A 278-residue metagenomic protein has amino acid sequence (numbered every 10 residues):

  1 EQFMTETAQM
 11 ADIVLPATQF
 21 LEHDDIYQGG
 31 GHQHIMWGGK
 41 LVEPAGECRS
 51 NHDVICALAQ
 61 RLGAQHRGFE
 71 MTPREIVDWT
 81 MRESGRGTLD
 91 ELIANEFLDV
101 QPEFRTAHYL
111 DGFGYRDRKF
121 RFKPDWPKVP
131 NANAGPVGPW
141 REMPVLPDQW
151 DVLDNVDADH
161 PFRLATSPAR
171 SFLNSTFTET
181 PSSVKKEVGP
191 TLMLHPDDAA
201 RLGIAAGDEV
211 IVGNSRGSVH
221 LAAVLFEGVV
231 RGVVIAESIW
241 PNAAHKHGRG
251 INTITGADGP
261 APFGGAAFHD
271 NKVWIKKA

Functional and structural regions predicted by a protein language model:
E1-T7, G189-L192: A generic structural motif
F3-T5, F20-E22, L41-E43, E47 (+7 more regions): Short, glycine-/Ser/Thr-/acidic-enriched flexible segments
M4-G38: Flexible glycine/proline-rich, aromatic-decorated loop/lid segments
Q9-A11, Y109, R116, D157-H160 (+3 more regions): Short, well-ordered loop/turn elements at secondary-structure boundaries
I26-Y27, I35, V42, L92 (+4 more regions): Short clusters of hydrophobic/aromatic residues that line enzyme substrate/ligand-binding pockets
G38, Y109, R116, G213-G217: Short strand-coil-strand connectors
A45, N51-N95, S175, T180-M193 (+1 more regions): Long, contiguous, secondary-structure-rich segments that constitute the structural scaffold of globular domains
E75-S182: Long, low-complexity segments enriched in small/aliphatic residues
